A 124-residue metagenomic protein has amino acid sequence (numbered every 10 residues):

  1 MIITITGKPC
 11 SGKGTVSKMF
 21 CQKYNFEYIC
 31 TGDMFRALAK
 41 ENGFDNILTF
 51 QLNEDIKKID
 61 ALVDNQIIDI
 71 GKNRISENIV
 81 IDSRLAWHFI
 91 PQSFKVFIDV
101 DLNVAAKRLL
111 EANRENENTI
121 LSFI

Functional and structural regions predicted by a protein language model:
I2: Walker A (P-loop) ATP-phosphate-binding motif of ABC ATPase nucleotide-binding domains
I5: Hydrophobic anchor at the beta1->P-loop junction of P-loop NTPases
K8: P-loop (Walker A) phosphate-binding loop of NTP-binding proteins
K13: Conserved lysine of the Walker
V16, F20: Hydrophobic positions on the alpha1 helix immediately C-terminal to the Walker A/P-loop
K23, E27, T31-I90, N103-V104 (+1 more regions): ATP-dependent small-molecule kinase phosphotransfer cores that center on conserved nucleotide phosphate-binding segments
I98: Glycine-rich phosphate-binding loops of nucleotide-dependent enzymes
